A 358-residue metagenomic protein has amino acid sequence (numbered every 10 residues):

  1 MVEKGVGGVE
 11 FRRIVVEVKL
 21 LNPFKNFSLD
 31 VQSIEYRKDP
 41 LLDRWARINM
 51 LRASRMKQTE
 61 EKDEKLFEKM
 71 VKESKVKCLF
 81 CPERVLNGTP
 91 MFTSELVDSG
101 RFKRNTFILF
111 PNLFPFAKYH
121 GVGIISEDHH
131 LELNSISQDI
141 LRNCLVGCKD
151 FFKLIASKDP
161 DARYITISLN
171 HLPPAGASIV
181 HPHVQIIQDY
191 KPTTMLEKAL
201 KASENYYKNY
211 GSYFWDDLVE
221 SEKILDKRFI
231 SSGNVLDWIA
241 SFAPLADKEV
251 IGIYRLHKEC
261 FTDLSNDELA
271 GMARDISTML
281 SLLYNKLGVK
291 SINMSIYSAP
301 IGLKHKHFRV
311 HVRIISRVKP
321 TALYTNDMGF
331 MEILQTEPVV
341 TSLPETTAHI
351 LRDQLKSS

Functional and structural regions predicted by a protein language model:
M1-H181, I187-T262, D267, G271 (+2 more regions): Active-site microenvironments that recognize anionic phosphate/pyrophosphate groups
R274-T278: Feature representing long, continuous alpha-helical segments
